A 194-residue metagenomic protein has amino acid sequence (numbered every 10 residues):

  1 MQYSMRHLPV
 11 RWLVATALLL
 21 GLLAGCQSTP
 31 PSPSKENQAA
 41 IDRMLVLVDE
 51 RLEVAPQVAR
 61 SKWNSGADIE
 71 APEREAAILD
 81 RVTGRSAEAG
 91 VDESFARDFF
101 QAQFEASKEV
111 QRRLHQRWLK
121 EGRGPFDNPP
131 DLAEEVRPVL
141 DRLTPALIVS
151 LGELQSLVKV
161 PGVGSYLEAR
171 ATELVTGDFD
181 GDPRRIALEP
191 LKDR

Functional and structural regions predicted by a protein language model:
Q2-V14: Bacterial N-terminal signal peptides that target proteins for export
L23-G25: C-terminal motif of bacterial Sec signal peptides marking the signal peptidase cleavage site
S32-E70: Immediate post-signal-peptide N-terminus of mature secreted/exported proteins
A40-R43, V54, R74-I78, V82 (+3 more regions): Stable alpha-helical elements in mature extracytoplasmic
A59-A89: N-terminal, post-signal-peptide region of Sec/Tat-exported proteins
E88-F126: Mid-length scaffold segments of soluble, non-membrane domains
L119-S156: Extended amphipathic alpha-helical interaction segments
L151-R194: Glycine-rich, aromatic-bearing surface loops/beta-hairpins
